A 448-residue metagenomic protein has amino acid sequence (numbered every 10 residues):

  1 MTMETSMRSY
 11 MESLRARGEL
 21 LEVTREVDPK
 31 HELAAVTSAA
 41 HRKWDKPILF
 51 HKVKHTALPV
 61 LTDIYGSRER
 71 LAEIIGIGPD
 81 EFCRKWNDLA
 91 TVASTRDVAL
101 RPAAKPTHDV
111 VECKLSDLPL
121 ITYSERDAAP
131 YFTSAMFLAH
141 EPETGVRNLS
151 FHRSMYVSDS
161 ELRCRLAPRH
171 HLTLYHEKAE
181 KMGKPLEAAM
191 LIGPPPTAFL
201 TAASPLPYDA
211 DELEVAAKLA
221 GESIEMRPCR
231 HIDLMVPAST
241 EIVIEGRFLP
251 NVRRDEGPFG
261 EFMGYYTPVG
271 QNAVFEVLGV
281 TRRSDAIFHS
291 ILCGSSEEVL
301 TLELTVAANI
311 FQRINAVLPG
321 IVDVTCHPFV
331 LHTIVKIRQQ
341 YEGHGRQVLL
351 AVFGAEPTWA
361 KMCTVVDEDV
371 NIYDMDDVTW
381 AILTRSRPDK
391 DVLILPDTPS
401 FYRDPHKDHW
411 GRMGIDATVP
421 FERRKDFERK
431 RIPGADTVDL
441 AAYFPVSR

Functional and structural regions predicted by a protein language model:
T2-F259, G264-V274, G279-R448: Extended, highly charged
